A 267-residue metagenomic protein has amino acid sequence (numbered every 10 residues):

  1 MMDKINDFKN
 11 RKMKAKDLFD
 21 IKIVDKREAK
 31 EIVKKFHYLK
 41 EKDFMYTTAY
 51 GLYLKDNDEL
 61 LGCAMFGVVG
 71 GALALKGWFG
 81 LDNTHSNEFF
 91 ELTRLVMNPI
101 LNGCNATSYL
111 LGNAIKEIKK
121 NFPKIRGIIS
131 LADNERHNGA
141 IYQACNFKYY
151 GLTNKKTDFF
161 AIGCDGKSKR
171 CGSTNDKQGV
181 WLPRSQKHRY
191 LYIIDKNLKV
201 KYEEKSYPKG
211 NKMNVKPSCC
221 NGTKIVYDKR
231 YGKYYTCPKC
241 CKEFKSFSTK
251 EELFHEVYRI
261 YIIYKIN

Functional and structural regions predicted by a protein language model:
K4-T47, Y53: Short amphipathic alpha-helix that is part of the acyltransferase structural core
I23, G67-L182, Y192: Acyl-donor binding region in acyl/amide transferases
V33, T47-G71: Conserved beta-hairpin
I100, T223-V226, K245-S246: Short functional micro-motifs and their immediate structural scaffolds
Y202-K212: Short, cationic low-complexity segments
K212-C219, Y227-R230, F247-N267: Short, intrinsically disordered terminal segments enriched in charged and Pro/Gly residues
S218-G222, P238-K239: Short, cysteine/histidine-rich loop/knuckle motifs that typically chelate Zn2+
G232-E243: Cysteine-rich micro-motifs
